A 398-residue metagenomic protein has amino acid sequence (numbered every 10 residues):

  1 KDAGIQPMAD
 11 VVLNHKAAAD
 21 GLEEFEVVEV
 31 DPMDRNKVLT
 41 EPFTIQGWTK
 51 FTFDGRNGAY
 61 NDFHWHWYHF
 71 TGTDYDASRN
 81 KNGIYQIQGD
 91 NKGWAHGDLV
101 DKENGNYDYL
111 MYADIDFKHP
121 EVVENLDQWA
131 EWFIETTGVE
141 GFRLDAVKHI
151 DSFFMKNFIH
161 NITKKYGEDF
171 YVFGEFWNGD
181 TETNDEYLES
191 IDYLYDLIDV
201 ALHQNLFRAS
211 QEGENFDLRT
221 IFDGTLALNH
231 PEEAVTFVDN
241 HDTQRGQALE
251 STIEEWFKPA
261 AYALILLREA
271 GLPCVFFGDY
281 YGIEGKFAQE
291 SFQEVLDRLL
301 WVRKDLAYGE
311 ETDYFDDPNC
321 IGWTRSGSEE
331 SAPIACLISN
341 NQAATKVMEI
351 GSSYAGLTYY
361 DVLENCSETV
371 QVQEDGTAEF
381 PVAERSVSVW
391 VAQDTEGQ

Functional and structural regions predicted by a protein language model:
K1-A9, N14-H15, E24-H64, Q128-Q398: Active-site-proximal helices and loops of the catalytic beta/alpha 8
E29-N106: Core domains of carbohydrate- and sulfate-ester-processing enzymes
W65, A95-T136, V147: Active-site-adjacent "subsite" loops/lids of carbohydrate-active enzymes
G72-G83, D101-M111, F207-D217, G246-E250: Short charge-dense sequence patches
Y85, D116-P120, F176-D180: Short N-terminal helix-initiation segments at or just after the protein's N-terminus
Q88-M111, T252-A260, S386-S388: Solvent-exposed, charged interface segments at domain starts and junctions
